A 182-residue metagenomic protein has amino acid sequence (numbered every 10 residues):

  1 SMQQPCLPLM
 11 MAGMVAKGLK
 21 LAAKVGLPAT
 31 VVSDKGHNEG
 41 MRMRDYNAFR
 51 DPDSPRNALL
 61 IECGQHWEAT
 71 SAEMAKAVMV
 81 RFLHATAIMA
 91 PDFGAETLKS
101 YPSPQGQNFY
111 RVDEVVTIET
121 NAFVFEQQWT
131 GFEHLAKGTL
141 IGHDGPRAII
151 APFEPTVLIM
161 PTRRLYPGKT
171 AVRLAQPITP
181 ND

Functional and structural regions predicted by a protein language model:
S1-D182: Structured catalytic-domain cores with a bias toward divalent-metal coordination
